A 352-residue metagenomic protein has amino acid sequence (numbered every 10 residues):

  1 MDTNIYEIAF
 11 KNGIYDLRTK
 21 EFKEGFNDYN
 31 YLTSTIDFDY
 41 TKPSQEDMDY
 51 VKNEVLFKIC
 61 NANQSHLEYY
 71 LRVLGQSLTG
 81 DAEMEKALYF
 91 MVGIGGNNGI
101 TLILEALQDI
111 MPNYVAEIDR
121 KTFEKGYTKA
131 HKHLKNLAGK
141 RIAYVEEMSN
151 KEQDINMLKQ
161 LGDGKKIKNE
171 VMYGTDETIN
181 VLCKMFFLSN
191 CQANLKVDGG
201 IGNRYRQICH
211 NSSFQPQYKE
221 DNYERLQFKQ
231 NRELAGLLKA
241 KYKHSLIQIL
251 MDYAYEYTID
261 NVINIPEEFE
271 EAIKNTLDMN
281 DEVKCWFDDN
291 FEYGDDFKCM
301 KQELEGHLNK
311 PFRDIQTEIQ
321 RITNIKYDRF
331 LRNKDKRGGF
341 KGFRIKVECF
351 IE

Functional and structural regions predicted by a protein language model:
M1-F57, K135, I167, A193 (+7 more regions): N-terminal nucleic-acid engagement/recognition segments and initiation subdomains in replication, restriction
D2, I14-G139, R206-C209, L250-M251 (+5 more regions): P-loop NTPase catalytic core of nucleic-acid-dependent motor ATPases
G93-G96, E146-S149, G162, F187-Q192 (+1 more regions): Short, flexible loop/turn elements at secondary-structure junctions
M111-Y114, I118-K132, E152-I155, E170-D176 (+4 more regions): Positively charged interface segments
G139-G164, L195-I201: Conserved AAA+/SF3 P-loop NTPase catalytic/coupling segment centered on the Walker-B
G139-I142, V181-M185: Loop/turn-to-beta-strand initiation segments
A240-N280: Phosphate-handling catalytic cores of nucleic-acid transaction enzymes
M279-C299: Surface beta-strand/loop "capping" patches
